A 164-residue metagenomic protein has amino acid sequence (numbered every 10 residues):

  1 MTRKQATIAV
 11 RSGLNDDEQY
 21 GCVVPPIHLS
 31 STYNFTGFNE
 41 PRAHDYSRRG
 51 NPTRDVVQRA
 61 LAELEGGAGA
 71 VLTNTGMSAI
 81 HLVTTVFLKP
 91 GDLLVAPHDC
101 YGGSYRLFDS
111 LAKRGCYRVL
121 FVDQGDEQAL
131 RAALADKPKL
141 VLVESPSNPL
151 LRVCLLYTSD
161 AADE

Functional and structural regions predicted by a protein language model:
M1-H44: N-terminal glycine-rich, Lys/His-bearing helix-loop that initiates the first secondary-structure elements of many
G21, L61, A79, L94 (+1 more regions): Buried hydrophobic positions in well-ordered alpha/beta secondary-structure cores of metabolic enzymes
T32-H81, G103-S110: Conserved N-terminal alpha-helix of the aminotransferase class I/II PLP-enzyme fold
N34, C100, P146-N148: Short glycine-rich anion-binding loops that position phosphate/pyrophosphate groups of nucleotides and phosphorylated
A60, V83, A129-A133: CheY-like receiver
V86-S104, V122-D123: Conserved PLP-anchoring active-site segment centered on the Schiff-base-forming lysine
D109-L155: PLP-dependent aminotransferase-class I/II
Y157-A162: Conserved small/polar residues in nucleotide/adenosyl-binding loops
